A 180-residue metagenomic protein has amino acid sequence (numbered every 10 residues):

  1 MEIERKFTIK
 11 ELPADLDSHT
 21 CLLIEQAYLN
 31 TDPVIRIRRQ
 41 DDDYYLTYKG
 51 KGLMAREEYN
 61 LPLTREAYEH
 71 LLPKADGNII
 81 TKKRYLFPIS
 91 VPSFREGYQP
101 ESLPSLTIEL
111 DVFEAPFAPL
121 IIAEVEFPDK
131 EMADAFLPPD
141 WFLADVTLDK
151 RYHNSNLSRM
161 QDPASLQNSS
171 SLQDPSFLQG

Functional and structural regions predicted by a protein language model:
M1-G180: Phosphate-end processing signature that detects enzymes handling 5′-triphosphorylated RNA and polyphosphate
